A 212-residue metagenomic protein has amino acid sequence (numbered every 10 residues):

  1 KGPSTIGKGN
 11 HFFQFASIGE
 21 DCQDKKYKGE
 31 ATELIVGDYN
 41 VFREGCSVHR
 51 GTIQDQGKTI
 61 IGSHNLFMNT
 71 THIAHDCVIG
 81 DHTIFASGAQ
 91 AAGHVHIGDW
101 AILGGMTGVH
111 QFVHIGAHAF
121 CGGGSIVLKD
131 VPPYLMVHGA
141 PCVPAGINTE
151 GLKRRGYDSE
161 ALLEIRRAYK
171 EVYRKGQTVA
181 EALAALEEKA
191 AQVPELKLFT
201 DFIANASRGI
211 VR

Functional and structural regions predicted by a protein language model:
K1-V143: Structural signal for interior beta-strand "rungs" in well-ordered beta-sheet cores of soluble enzyme domains
G9, F15, K26-Y27, Y39 (+2 more regions): Terminal amphipathic alpha-helical/low-complexity segments used for targeting or macromolecular assembly
